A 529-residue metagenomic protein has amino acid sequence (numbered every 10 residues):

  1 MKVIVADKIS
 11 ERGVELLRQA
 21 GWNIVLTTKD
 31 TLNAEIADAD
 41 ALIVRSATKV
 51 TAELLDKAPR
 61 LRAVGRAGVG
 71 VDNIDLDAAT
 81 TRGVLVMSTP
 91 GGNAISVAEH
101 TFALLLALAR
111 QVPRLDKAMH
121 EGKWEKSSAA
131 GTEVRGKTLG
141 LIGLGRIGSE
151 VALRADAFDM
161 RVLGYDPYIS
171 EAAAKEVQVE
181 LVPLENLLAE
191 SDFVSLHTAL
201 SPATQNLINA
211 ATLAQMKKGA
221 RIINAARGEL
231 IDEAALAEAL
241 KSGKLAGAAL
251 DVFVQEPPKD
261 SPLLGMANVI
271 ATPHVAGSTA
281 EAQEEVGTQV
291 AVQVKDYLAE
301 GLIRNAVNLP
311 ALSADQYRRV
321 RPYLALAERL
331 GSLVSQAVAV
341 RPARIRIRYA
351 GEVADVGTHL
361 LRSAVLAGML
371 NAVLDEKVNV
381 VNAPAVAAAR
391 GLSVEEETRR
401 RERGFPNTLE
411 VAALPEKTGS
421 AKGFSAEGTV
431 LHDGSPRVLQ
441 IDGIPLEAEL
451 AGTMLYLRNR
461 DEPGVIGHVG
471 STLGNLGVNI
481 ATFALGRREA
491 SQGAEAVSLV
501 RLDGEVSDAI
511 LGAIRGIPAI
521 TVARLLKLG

Functional and structural regions predicted by a protein language model:
M1-V86, N209: An N-terminal-biased, well-structured beta-alpha scaffold segment characteristic of Rossmann-like dinucleotide-binding
V5-D7, P90, R135-D156, Y323 (+2 more regions): Glycine-rich adenosine-cofactor-binding loop
T27-T28, R45, A67-G68, G83-I95 (+4 more regions): Short beta->alpha connector loops at strand-helix junctions that form conserved, small/polar/Pro-enriched
T48-L55, L163, P167-P262: Rossmann-like adenosine-cofactor binding region
L61, R135-T138, A210, G219: Phosphate-coordination loops involved in phosphoryl transfer and adenosine-cofactor binding
R82, P90-T138, R146, E150-A157 (+1 more regions): Phosphate-binding beta-alpha-beta segment of Rossmann-like dinucleotide-binding domains, i.e., the NAD(P)
V86-M87, G219-A337, A354, T358 (+2 more regions): Rossmann-like dinucleotide-binding domain for NAD(H)/NADP(H)
A311-S313, Y317-G529: A conserved regulatory-domain signal marking ACT and ACT-like small-molecule sensing domains and adjacent regulatory
